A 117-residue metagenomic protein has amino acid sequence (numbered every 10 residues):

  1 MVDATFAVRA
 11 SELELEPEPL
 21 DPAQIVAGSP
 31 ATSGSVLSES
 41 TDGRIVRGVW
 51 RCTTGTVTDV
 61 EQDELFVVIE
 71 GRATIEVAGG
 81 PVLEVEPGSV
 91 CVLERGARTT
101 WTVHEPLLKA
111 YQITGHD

Functional and structural regions predicted by a protein language model:
M1-R44: A short, N-terminal "cap"/entry segment at the start of jelly-roll beta-barrel domains of the cupin/DSBH fold
T41-V60, E94-R95: Conserved short histidine dyad/triad with adjacent acidic residue
C52, D59-I75: Short, conserved beta-strand element in jelly-roll/cupin
V60-D63, P87, G96-A97: Short, surface-exposed coil-to-beta transition loops
G79-R95: Short acidic-glycine-tyrosine-enriched beta hairpin
V92, E105-D117: A short hydrophobic beta-strand segment most commonly corresponding to one strand of the jelly-roll/cupin
T99-V103: Short, exposed beta-strand-loop hairpins at the edges of beta-sheets in extracellular/periplasmic proteins
